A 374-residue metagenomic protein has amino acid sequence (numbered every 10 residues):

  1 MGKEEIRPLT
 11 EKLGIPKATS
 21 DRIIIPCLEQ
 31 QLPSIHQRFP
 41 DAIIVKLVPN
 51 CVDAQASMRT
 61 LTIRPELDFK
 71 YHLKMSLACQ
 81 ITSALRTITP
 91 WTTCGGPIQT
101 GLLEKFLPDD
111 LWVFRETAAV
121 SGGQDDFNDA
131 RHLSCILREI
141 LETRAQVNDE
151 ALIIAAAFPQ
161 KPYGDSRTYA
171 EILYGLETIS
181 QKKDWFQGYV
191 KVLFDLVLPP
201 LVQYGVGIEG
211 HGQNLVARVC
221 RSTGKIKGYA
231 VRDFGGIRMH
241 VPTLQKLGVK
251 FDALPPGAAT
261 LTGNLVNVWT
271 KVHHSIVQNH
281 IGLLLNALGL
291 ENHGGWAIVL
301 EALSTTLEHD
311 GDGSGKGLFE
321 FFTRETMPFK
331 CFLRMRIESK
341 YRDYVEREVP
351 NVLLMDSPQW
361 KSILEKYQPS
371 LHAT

Functional and structural regions predicted by a protein language model:
M1-V192, C220-T374: Nucleotide/phosphate-binding site architecture used for ATP/NTP-dependent chemistry
L77, G212-Q213: Short, well-ordered beta-to-alpha junction loops that form the rim of enzyme active sites and present histidine/acidic
F194-L198: Short C-lobe core helix of eukaryotic-like protein kinase catalytic domains
P199-G205: Protein kinase catalytic-loop region centered on the HRD/HxD motif
G205-G212: Catalytic-loop of the protein kinase fold
L215-A217: Hydrophobic residue at the +6 position relative to the catalytic HRD Asp in the kinase catalytic loop
